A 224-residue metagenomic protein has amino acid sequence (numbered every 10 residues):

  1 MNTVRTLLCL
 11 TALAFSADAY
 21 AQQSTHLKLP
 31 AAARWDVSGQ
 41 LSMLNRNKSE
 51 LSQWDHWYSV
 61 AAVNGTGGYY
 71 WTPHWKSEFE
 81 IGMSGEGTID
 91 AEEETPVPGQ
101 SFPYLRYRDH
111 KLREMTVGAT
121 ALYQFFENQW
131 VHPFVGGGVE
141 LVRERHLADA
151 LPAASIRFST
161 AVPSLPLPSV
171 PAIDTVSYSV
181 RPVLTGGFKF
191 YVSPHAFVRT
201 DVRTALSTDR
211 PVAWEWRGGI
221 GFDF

Functional and structural regions predicted by a protein language model:
M1-A33: Cleavable N-terminal export/targeting peptides
Q22-S24, S38-L41, A61, T66-S155 (+3 more regions): Gram-negative (and chloroplast) outer-membrane scaffold detector with strong preference for beta-barrel transmembrane
A31, W57-V60, D109-T116, A172-R181 (+1 more regions): Short sequence motifs at beta-strands and strand-loop junctions characteristic of Gram-negative outer-membrane
V37-N45, F197-S207: Transmembrane beta-strand segments that form the barrel wall of outer-membrane beta-barrel proteins
S42-T66, S177-Y178: Surface-exposed strand-loop-strand hairpins of Gram-negative outer-membrane beta-barrel proteins
N47-L51, Q100-R106, L165-A172, T200-R203: Extracytoplasmic loops and strand-loop junctions of Gram-negative outer membrane beta-barrel proteins
L51-W57, A205-E215: Solvent-exposed loop/turn segments connecting transmembrane beta-strands in outer-membrane beta-barrel proteins
D149, A154-P171: Mixed-charge, low-complexity intrinsically disordered segments
